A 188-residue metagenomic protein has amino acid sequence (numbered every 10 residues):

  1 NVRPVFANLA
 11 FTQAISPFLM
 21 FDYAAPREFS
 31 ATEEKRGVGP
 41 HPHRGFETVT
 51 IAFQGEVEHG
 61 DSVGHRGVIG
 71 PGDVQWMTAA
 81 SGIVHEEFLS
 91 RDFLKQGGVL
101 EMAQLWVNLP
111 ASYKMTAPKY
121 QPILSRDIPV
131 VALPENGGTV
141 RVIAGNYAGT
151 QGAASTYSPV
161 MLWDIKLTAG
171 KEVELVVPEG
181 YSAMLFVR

Functional and structural regions predicted by a protein language model:
N1-F53, V131-E174: A short glycine-rich, His/Asp/Glu-containing loop-to-beta-strand
P17-A24, D73-V84, A111: Conserved double-stranded beta-helix
R44-G64, G70-V74, A80-V84, A169-K171 (+1 more regions): Glycine- and acidic-residue-biased ligand/ion/polar-headgroup-sensing regions
E47, G67, D73-Q75, H85 (+5 more regions): Generic beta-strand structural signal
V63-G70, L89-D92, K119-P122: "Short basic amphipathic alpha-helical interaction patches in structured regions
A79-Y113: Ligand-binding loop in jelly-roll beta-barrel domains
Q104-A111, L124, V142-N146, K166-A169 (+1 more regions): Short, structured patches in soluble enzyme cores that scaffold and shape functional sites
V107-V140: Long amphipathic alpha-helical segments that form oligomerization/scaffold cores
